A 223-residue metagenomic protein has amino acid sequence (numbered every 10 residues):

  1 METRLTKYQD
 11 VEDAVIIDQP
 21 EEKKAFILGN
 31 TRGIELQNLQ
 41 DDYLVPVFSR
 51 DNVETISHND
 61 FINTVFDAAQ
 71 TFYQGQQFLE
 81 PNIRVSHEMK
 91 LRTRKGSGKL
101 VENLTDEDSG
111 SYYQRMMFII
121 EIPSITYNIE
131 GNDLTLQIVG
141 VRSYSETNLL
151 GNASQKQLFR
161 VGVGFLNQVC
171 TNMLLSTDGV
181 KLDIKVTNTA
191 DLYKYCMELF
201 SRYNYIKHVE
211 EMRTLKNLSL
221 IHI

Functional and structural regions predicted by a protein language model:
M1-F66, F72-Q77, R84-V85: Feature for intrinsically disordered/low-complexity regulatory segments and propeptides
Y73-L220: Intrinsic disorder/low-complexity polar-acidic segments
